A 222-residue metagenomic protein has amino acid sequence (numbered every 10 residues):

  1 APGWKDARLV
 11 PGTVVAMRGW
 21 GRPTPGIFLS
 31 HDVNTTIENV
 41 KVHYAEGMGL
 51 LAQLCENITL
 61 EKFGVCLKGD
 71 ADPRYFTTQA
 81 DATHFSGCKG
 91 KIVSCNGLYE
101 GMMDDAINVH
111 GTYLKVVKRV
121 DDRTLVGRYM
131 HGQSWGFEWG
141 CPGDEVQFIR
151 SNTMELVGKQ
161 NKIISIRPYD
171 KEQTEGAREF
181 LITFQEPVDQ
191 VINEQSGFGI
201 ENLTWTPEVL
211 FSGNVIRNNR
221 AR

Functional and structural regions predicted by a protein language model:
A1-L9, T124-Y129, I164-V191: A generic structural motif
L9, T35-N39, N57-F63, K91-C95 (+2 more regions): All-beta strand scaffolds that present successive hydrophobic residues in beta-strands
G19-V33, G47-C55, A82-S86, E201-W205: Extracellular beta-strand-rich solenoid/capping regions of secreted or surface-exposed proteins that bind or remodel
P23-G26, E46-L51, K68-D81, G90 (+4 more regions): Short glycine/acidic-rich loop motifs that flank beta-strands on beta-rich extracellular proteins
C55-K91, K118-S134: Long amphipathic alpha-helical scaffold regions
W135-E179: Ser/Thr/Gly-rich low-complexity blocks that favor extended beta-strand/coil architectures
